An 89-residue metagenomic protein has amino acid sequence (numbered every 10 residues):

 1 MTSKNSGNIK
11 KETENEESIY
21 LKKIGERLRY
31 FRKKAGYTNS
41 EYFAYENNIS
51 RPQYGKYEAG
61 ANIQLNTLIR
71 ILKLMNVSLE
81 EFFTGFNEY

Functional and structural regions predicted by a protein language model:
T2-A35: A short, Lys/Arg-rich alpha-helix, primarily the initiator
Y30, E41-Y42, R70: Alpha-helical residues within helix-turn-helix
K33, Y45, K73: Alpha-helical residues within the helix-turn-helix
G36-K56: Short alpha-helical DNA-recognition segment
S50-P52, Q64, S78: Short coil turns linking two alpha-helices in DNA-binding domains
N66-E81: DNA major-groove recognition helix of helix-turn-helix/homeodomain DNA-binding modules
F83-Y89: Short amphipathic recognition helices of helix-turn-helix/homeodomain-type DNA-binding modules
